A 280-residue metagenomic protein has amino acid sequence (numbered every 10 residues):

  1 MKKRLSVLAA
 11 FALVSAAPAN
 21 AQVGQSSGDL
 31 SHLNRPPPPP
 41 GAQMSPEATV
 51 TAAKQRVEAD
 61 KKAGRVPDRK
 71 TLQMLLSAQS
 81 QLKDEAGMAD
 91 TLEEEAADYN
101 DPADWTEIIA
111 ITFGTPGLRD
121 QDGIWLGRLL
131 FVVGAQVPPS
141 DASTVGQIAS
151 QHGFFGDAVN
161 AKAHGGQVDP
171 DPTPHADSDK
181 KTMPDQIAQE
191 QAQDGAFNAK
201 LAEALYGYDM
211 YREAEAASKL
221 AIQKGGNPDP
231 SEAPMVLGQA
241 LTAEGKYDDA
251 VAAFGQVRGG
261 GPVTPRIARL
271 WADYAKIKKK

Functional and structural regions predicted by a protein language model:
A12-L13, P18-V57, A63, V263 (+2 more regions): N-terminal leader/linker segments that initiate helical-solenoid repeat arrays
M44, F131-V137, P174-A196, G226: TPR-adjacent "capping" and linker segments in tetratricopeptide-repeat scaffold/adaptor proteins
T49, V66-R69, D101-W105, V137-P139 (+4 more regions): Residues that mark the junctions of alpha-helical repeat units in TPR/alpha-solenoid scaffolds
T49-A59, E85-D98, D120-V133, D157-G165 (+3 more regions): Alpha-helical repeat scaffolds
R56, M74-L75, I108-T112, L126 (+4 more regions): Structural register within alpha-helical repeat arrays
Q79, T112-F113, A149, L205 (+2 more regions): Residue at a conserved register position within TPR or TPR-like alpha-solenoid repeats
L82, T115-P116, H152, Y208 (+2 more regions): Structural motif corresponding to the intra-repeat A-B loop/turn of tetratricopeptide repeats
F197-K280: C-terminal soluble interaction/assembly domains
